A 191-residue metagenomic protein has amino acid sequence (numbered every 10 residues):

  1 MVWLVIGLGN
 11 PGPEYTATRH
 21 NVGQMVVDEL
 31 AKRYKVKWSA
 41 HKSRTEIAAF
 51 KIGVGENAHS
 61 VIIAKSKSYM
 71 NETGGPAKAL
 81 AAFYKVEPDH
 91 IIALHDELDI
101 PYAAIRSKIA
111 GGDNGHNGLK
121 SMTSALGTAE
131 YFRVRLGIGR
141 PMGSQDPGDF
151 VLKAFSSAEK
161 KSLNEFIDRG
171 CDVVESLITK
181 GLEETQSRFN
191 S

Functional and structural regions predicted by a protein language model:
M1-A110, K120-V134, P141-D146, K153 (+2 more regions): Nucleotide and nucleotide-moiety/phosphate-recognizing core
N114-G118: Hydrophobic alpha-helical segments within soluble ligand-binding/sensing domains
